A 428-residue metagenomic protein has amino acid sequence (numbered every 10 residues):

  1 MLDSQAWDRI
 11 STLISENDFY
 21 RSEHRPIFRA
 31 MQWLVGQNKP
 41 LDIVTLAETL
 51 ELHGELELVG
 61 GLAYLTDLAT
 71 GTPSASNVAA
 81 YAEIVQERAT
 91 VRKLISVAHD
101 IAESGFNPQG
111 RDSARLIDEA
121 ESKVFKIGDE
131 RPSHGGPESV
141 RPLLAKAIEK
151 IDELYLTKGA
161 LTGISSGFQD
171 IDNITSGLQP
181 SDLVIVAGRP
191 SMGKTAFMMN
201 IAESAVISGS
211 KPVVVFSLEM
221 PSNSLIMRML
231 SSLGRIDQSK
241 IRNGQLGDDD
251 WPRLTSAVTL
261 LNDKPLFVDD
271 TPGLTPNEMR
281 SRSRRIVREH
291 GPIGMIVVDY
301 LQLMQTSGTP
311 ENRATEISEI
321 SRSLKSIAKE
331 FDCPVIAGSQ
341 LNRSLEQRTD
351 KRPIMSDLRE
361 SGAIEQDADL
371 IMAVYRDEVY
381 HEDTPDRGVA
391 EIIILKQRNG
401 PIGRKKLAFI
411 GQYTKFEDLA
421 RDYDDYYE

Functional and structural regions predicted by a protein language model:
M1-T90: Noncatalytic partner-interaction/assembly domains of nucleic-acid and motor enzyme complexes, especially the accessory
L62-S122, K126-S133: Extended, charged alpha-helical coiled-coil/arm scaffolds that mediate oligomerization and mechanical coupling in large
K126-D182: Pre-Walker A segment
P190: The conserved Walker
G193: Conserved glycine(s) of the Walker
A196, S204-P292, T306, K405-A408: Cytosolic-facing regulatory segments adjacent to core modules
N243, R280-I293, R322-F331, R343-E428: C-terminal regions of RecA-like/P-loop NTPase motor modules
R285, I293-A337: Helical hairpin unit composed of two closely spaced alpha helices linked by a short loop
